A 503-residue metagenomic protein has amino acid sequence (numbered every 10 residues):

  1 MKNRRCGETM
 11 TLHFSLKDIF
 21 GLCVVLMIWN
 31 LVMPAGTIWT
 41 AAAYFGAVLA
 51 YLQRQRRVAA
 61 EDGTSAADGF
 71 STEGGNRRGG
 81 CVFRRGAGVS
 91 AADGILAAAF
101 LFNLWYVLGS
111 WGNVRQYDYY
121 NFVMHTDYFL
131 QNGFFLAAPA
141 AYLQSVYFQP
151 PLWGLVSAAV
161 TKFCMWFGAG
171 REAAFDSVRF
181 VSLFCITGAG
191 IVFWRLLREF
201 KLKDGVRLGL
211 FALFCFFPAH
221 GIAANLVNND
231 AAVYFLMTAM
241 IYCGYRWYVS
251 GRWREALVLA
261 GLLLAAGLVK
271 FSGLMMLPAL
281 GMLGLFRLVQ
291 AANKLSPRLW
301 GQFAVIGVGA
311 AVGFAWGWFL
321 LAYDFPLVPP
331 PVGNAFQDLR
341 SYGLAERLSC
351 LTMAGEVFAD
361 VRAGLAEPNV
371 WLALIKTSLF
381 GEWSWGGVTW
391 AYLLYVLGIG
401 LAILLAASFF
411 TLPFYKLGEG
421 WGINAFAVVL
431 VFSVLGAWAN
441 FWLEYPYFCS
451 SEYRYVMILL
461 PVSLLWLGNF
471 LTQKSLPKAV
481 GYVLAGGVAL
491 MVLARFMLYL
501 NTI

Functional and structural regions predicted by a protein language model:
R4-W105, R298-A310, P413, G418-G422 (+1 more regions): Start-transfer (signal-anchor) and selected internal transmembrane alpha helices of multi-pass inner/ER membrane
A35, A173-F184, A363-V434: Membrane-interface anchor segments at the N-terminal boundary of transmembrane helices in multi-pass membrane enzymes
L49, Q53, C243, Y248-V249 (+1 more regions): Perimembrane helix-loop-helix junctions
G94, A169-F175, F193-F216: Transmembrane-helix signature of polytopic, membrane-embedded enzymes that assemble or transfer cell-envelope glycans
L104-G109, Y120-F148, L152, K162-C164 (+1 more regions): Extracytosolic helix-loop segments that constitute the early lumenal/periplasmic catalytic or substrate-binding loops
D176-F200, A239, S408: Transmembrane-helix motifs of polytopic, lipid-linked glycan transferases
A219-V233: Short acidic/glycine- and proline-prone juxtamembrane loop motifs at membrane-interface regions of multi-pass membrane
F286, G301-L404: Membrane-lumen/periplasm interface segments of specific transmembrane helices in polyprenyl phosphate-linked
